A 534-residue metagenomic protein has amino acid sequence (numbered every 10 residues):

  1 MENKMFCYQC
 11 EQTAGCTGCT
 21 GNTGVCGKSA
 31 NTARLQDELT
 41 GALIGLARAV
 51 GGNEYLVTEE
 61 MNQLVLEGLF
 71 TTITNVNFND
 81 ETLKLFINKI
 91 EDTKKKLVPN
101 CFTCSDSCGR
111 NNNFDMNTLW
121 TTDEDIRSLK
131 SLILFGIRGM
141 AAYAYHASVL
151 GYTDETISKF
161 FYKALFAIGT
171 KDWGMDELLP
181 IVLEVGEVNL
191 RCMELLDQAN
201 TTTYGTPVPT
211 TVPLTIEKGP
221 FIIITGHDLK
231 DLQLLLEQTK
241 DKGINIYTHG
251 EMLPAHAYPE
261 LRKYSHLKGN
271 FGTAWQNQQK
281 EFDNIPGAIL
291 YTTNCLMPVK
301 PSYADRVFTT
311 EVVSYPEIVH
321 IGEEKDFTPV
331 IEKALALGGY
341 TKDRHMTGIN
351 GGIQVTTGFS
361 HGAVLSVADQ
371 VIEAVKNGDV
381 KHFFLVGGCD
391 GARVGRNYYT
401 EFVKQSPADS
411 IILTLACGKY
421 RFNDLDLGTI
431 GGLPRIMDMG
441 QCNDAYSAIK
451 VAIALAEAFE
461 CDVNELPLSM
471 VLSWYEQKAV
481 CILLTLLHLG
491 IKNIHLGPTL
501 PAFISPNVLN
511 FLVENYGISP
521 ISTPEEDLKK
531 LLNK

Functional and structural regions predicted by a protein language model:
E2-T32, Q36-D37, G41-G51, Y55 (+2 more regions): Anaerobic metallocofactor- and corrinoid-dependent redox/one-carbon enzyme cores, especially those from methanogenesis
I44-T203: Electropositive, gly/pro-rich neighborhoods at or near active sites that engage anionic ligands
